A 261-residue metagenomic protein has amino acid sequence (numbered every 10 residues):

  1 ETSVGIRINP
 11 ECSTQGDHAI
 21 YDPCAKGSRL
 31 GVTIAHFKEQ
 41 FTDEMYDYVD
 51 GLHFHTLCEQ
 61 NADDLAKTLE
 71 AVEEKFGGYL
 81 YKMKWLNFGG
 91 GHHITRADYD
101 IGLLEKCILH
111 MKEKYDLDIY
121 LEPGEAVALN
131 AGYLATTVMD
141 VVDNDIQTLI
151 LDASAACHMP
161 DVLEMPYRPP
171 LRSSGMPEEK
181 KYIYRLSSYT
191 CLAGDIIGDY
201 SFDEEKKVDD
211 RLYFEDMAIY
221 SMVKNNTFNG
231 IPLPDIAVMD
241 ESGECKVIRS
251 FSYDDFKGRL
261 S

Functional and structural regions predicted by a protein language model:
E1-W85, A97-Y99, C107-H110: Active-site-proximal beta-alpha core segment in soluble small-molecule metabolic enzymes
T2, D116-L117: A short helix->loop->beta-strand "cap" motif at the edges of active sites that frequently abuts
G5, N87, I119-L121: A structural signal for short, well-ordered beta-strand segments and their strand-loop junctions that often border
N9-E11, H55, G89, G124 (+2 more regions): Anionic group-transfer/hydrolysis microenvironments
T56-L57, W85-T95, P123-A126: Glycine-rich beta-strand-to-loop/alpha-helix junction loops that act as flexible
C107, D118-S261: Charged (often Lys/Glu-rich) extended helix/loop segments that serve as interaction or gating elements
E113: Anion (oxyanion) recognition and catalysis
